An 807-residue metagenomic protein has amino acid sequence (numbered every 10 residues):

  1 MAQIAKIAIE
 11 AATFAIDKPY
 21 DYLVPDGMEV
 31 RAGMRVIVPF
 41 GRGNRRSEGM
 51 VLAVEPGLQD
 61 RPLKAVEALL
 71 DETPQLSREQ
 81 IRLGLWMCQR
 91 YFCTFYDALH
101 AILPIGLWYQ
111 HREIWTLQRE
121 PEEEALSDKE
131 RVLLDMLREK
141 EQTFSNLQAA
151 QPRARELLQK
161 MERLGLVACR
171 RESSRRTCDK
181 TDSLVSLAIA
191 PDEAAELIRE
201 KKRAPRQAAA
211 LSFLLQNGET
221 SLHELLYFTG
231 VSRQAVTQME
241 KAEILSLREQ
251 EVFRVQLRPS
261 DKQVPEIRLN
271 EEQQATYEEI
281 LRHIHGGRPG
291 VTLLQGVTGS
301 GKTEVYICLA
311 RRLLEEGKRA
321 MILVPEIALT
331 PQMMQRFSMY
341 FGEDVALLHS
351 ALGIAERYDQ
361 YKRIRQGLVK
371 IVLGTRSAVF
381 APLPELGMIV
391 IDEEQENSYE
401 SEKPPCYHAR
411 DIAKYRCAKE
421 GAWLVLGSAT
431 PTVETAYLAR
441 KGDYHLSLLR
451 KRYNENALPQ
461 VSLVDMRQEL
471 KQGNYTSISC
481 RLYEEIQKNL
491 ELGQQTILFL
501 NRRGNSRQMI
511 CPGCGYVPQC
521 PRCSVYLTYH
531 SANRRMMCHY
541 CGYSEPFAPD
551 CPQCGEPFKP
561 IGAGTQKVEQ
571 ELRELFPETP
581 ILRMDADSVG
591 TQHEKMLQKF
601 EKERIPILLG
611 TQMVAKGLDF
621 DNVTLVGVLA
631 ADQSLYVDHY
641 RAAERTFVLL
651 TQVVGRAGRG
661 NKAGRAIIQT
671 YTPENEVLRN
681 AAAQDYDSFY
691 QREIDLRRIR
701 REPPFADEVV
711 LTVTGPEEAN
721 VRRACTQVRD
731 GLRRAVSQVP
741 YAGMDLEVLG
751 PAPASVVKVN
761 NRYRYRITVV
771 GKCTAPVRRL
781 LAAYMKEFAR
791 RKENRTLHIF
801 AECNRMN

Functional and structural regions predicted by a protein language model:
M1-S428, R440-N456, A775-A782, K786-N807: Accessory, non-ATPase domains that flank or precede helicase/AAA+ motor cores in DNA-metabolism machines
A2-I4, D17, N44, G493 (+4 more regions): A general secondary-structure signal for short beta-strands and their flanking turns/coil in non-transmembrane regions
V167, L245, V345, L463 (+4 more regions): Generic structural signal for residues in well-ordered beta-strands
Q263-N270, Q274-A275, G287-R722, S755 (+2 more regions): Inter-lobe coupling/hinge segments of SF2-like helicase ATPases
F341, F576, A735-A742, R791-E793: Short helix-capping segments at alpha-helix termini
A719-R734: Extracytoplasmic/periplasmic
V736-A754, R795-E802: Short beta-strand elements
M744-C773: Short, intrinsically disordered low-complexity segments
